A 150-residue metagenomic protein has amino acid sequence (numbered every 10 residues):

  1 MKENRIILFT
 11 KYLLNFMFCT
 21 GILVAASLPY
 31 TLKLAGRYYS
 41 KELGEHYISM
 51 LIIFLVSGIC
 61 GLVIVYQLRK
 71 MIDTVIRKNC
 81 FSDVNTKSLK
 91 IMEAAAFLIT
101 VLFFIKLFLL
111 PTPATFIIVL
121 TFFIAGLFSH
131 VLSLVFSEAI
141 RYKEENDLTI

Functional and structural regions predicted by a protein language model:
K2-F18: Alpha-helical transmembrane segments and their helix-start/interface "positive-inside/aromatic belt" motifs in integral
C19-K33, G126: Alpha-helical transmembrane segments of multi-pass membrane proteins
S27-G61: Membrane-helix boundary elements
M50-G58, L107-S129: Pore-lining and gate-forming transmembrane alpha-helices of multi-pass membrane transport proteins
L62-D83: Membrane-helix interface/capping segments
F81-E93: Short, amphipathic, aromatic/basic-enriched membrane-interface segments that mark the entry/exit of transmembrane
K90-A114: Hydrophobic alpha-helical transmembrane segments of integral membrane proteins
V119-I150: Alpha-helical transmembrane segments and their immediate juxtamembrane interface regions
